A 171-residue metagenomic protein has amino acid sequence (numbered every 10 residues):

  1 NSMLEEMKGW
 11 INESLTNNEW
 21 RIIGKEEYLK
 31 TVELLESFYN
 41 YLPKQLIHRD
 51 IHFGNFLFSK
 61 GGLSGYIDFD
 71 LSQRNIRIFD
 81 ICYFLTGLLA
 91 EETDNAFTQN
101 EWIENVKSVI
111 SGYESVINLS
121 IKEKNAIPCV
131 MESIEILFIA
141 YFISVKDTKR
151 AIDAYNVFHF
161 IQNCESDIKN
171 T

Functional and structural regions predicted by a protein language model:
N1, S115-N118, K122: Conserved ATP-binding subdomain of kinase catalytic cores across diverse folds
N1-S37: Active-site catalytic-loop/activation-segment of kinase and kinase-like phosphoryl-transfer enzymes
N17-W20, G24, T98, W102 (+1 more regions): Residue-level preference for long, well-ordered alpha-helices that form the structural scaffold of enzyme catalytic
L29-V32, I103-I110, F158-E165: Hydrophobic core segments within long, regular secondary-structure runs in both alpha- and beta-rich folds
V32-F79: Active-site acidic catalytic loop and adjacent metal/ATP-binding pocket of ATP-dependent phosphoryl transfer enzymes
I78-I117, I134-K149: Active-site activation/catalytic loop segments of kinase-like enzymes and analogous catalytic loops in related
L119-M131: All-alpha amphipathic helical-bundle segments outside canonical DNA-binding/catalytic cores that form hydrophobic
F138-T171: ATP/Mg2+ or Mg2+-diphosphate-binding catalytic cores that bind nucleotide phosphates or diphosphates via glycine-rich
